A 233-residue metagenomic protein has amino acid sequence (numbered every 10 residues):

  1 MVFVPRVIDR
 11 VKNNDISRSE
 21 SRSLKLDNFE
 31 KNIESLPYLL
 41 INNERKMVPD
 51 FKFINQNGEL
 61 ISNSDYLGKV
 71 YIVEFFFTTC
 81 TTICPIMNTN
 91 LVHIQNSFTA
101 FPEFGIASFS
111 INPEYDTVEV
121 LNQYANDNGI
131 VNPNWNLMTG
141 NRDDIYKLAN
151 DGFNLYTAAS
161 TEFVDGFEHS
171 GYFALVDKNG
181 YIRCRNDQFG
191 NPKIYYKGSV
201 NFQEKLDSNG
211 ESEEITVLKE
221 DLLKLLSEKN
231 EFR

Functional and structural regions predicted by a protein language model:
M1-D50, E228-R233: N-terminal targeting signals for export/organelle localization
K46, N122-S170, V176: Short, internal strand/loop/helix patches that form the active-site neighborhood or redox-interaction surface
K46-V48, Y66-V70, F101-F104, N132 (+1 more regions): Extracytoplasmic
K52-F53, L175: Hydrophobic beta-strand positions
I61-L91, I106-S108: Short active-site neighborhood of thiol/selenol oxidoreductases, capturing the structured segment around
N88-L148: Structural microenvironment flanking redox-active thiols in thiol-disulfide oxidoreductases
E162-R233: Thiol-/selenol-based redox modules, centered on thioredoxin-like and closely related oxidoreductase domains
